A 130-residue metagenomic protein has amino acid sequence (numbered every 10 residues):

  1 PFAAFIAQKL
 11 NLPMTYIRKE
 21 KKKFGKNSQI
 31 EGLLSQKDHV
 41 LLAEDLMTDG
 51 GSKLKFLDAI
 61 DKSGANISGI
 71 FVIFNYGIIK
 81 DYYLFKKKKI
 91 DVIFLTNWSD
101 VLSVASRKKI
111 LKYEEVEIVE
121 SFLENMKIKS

Functional and structural regions predicted by a protein language model:
P1-A3, I78-I79: Short, well-ordered alpha-helical microsegments
F2-V40, D49-L54: Short, glycine/charge-rich flexible loops or terminal/linker lids adjacent to PRPP-binding catalytic cores
R18, E44, T96: Short beta->alpha connector loops at strand-helix junctions that form conserved, small/polar/Pro-enriched
L33-N75: A contiguous pocket-lining binding segment that forms or flanks enzyme active sites
D58-S130: PRPP-dependent phosphoribosyltransferase catalytic core
